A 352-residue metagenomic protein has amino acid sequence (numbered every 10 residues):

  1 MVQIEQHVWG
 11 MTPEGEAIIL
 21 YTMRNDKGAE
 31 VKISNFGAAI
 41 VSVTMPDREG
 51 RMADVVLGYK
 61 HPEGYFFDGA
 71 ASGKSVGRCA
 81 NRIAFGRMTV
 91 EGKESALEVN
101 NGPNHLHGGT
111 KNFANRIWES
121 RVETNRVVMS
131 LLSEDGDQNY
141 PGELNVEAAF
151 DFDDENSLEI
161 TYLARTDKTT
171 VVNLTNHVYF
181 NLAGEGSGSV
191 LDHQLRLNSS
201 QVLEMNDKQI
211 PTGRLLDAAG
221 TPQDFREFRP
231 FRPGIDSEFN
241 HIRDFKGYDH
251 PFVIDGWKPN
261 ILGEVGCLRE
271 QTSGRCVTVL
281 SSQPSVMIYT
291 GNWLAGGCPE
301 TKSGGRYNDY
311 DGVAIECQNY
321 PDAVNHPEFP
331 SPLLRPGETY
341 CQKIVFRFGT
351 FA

Functional and structural regions predicted by a protein language model:
M1-A352: An exposed, glycine/acidic-rich loop-and-rim segment of catalytic or binding clefts
